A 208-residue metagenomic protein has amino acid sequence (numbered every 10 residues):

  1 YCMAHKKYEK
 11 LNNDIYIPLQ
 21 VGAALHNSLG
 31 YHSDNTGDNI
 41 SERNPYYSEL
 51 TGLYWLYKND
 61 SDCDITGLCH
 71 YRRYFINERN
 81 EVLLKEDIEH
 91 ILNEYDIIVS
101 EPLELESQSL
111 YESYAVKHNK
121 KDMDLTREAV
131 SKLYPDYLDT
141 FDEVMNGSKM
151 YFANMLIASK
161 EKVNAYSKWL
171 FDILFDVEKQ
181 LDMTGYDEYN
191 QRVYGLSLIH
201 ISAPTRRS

Functional and structural regions predicted by a protein language model:
Y1-H5, P18-Q20: Short, hydrophobic/glycine-enriched beta-strand segments
G22-Y54: Active-site-proximal specificity loops/subdomain of glycosyltransferases
Y54-I65: Active-site nucleotide-sugar/metal-binding loop of Leloir-type enzymes
D64-Y74: Short beta-strand-to-loop acidic/aromatic patch adjacent to the donor-nucleotide binding site
N77-D122: Conserved donor-nucleotide/metal-binding helix-loop-beta segment in metal-dependent transferases, i.e., the alpha-helix
Y134-I157, S167: A conserved mid-domain beta-alpha-beta active-site/ligand-binding segment of alpha/beta enzyme cores
M145-N146, W169-D187, Q191: Catalytic core of tubulin tyrosine ligase-like
I199-S208: Single conserved hydrophobic/aromatic residue that forms the stacking wall/gate of nucleotide- or nucleobase-binding
